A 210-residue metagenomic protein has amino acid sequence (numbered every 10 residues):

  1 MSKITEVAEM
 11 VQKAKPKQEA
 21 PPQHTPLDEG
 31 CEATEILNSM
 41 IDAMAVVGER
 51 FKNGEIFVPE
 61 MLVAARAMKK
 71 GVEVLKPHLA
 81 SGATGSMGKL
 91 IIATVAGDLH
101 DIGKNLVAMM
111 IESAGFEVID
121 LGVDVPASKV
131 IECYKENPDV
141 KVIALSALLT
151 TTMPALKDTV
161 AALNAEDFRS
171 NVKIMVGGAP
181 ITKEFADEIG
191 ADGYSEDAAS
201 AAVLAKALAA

Functional and structural regions predicted by a protein language model:
M1-G82: Long amphipathic alpha-helical segments
I41, V95-D98, P180: Short glycine-enriched loops at secondary-structure junctions
L75, G85-S86, A210: Non-catalytic signal-transmission and effector/linker regions of two-component phosphorelay proteins
S86-L121: Glycine-rich active-site/cofactor-binding loop and its immediate structural neighborhood
V107-A114, I119-A191, L204: Cofactor-cradling patches in redox/metallo enzymes
D192-D197: Short acidic-hydrophobic, aromatic-tinged amphipathic segments that line or gate anion-handling sites
A198-A202: Short, acidic/turn-prone active-site loops that include or flank metal/cofactor- and phosphate-binding residues
L204-A210: A charged, well-structured terminal subsegment
